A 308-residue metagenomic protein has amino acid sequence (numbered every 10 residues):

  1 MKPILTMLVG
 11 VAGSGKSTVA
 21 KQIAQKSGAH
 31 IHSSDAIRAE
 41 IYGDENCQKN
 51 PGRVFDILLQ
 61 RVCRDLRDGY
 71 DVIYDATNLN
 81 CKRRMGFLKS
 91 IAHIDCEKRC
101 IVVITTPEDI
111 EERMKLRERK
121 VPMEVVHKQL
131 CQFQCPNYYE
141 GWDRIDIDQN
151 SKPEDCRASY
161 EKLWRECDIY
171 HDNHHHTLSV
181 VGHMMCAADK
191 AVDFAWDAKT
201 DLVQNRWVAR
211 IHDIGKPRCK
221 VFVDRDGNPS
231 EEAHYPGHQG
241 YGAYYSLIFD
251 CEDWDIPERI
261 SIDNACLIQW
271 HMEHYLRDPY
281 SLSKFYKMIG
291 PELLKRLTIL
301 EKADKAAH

Functional and structural regions predicted by a protein language model:
L5-M7: Short hydrophobic/aromatic beta-strand immediately N-terminal to the Walker A/P-loop
V9, E108-S159: Conserved GTP-binding G-domain of TRAFAC-class P-loop NTPases and closely related GTPase folds
G15: Conserved glycine(s) of the Walker
T18-Y70: Conserved substrate/cofactor phosphate-moiety recognition/catalytic segment in nucleotide-dependent phosphotransferases
N50-C96: Glycine-rich phosphate-binding loop used to anchor ATP phosphates in small-molecule kinases, encompassing both
I94-R113: Conserved phosphate-donor/acceptor-positioning beta-strand/loop module used by diverse small-molecule
Y160-A188, V221-E232: Active-site flanking loop/helix segments enriched in acidic
V192-A307: Divalent metal-dependent catalytic cores for phosphoryl transfer on phosphate-bearing substrates
